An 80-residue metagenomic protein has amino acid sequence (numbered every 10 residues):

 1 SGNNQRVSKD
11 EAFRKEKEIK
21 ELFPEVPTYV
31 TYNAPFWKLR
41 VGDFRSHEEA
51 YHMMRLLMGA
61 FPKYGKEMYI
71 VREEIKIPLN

Functional and structural regions predicted by a protein language model:
V7-K38, R45-N80: Extracytoplasmic
